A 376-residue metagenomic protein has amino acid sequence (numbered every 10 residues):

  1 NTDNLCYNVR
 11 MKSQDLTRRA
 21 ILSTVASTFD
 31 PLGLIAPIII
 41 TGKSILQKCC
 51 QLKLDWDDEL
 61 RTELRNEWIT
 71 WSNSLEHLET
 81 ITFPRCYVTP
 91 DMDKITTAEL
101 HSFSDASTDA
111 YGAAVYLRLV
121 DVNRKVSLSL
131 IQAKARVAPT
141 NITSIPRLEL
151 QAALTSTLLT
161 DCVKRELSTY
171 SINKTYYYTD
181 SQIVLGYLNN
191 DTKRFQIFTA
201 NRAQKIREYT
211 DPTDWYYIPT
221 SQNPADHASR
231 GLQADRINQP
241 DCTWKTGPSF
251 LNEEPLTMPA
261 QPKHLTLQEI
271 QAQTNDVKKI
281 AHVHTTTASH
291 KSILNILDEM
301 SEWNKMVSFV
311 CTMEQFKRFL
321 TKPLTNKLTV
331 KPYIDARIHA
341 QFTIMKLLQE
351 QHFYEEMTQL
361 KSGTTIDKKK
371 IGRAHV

Functional and structural regions predicted by a protein language model:
N1-A26, R207-E208, T213-N223, H227-H375: Flexible, low-complexity interdomain linkers flanking nucleic-acid-processing modules
N1-D93, E99, K291, K305 (+2 more regions): C-terminal reverse transcriptase regions that engage the nucleic-acid substrate
K12-D15, F29-L34, D55-N66, T89-K94 (+6 more regions): Conserved, non-catalytic sequence blocks in retroelement Pol enzymes and Pol-derived host proteins
V25-F29, G33, I38, G42-L46 (+10 more regions): Mobile genetic element proteins and their domesticated derivatives, centered on retroelements and DNA transposons
S44-Q47, R118-L119, T169, L188-A203 (+1 more regions): Short secondary-structure boundary/capping segments
A98, S102-N123, S127-L128: Acidic, metal-ligating active-site segments
L119-Q151, N190: A short, polar/acidic, helix/strand-boundary loop motif
T155-P224: RNase H catalytic domain
